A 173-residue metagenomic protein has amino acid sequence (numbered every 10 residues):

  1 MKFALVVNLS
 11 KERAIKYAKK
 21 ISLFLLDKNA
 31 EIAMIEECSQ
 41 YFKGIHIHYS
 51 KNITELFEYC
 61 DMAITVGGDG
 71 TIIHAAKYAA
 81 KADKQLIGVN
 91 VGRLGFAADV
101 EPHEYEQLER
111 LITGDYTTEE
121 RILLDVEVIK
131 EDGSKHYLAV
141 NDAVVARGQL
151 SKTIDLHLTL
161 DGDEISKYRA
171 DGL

Functional and structural regions predicted by a protein language model:
M1-M62, P102-T117, V128-Y137: ATP/NTP phosphate-donor binding region
A14, G70-A76: Short glycine/serine/threonine-rich phosphate/pyrophosphate-binding segments that cradle anionic phosphate groups
E31, D83-Q85: Proline-centered loop/turn at the N-terminus of a beta-strand
I35, I87-V89: Generic beta-sheet signal
D69-T71, G92-L94: Short glycine-rich anion-binding loops that position phosphate/pyrophosphate groups of nucleotides and phosphorylated
L94-A170: Catalytic core of DAGKc-family lipid kinases
